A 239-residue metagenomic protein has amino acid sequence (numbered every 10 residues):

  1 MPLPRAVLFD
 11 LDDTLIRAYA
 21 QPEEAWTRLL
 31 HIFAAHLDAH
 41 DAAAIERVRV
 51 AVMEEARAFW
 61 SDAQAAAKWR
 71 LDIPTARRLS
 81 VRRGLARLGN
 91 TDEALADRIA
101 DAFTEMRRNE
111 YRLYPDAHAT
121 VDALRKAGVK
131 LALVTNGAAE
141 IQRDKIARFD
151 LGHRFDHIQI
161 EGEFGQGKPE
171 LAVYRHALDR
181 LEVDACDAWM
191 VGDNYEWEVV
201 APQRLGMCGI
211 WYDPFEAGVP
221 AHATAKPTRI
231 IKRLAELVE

Functional and structural regions predicted by a protein language model:
M1-M53: Active-site neighborhood of HAD-like aspartate-dependent phosphohydrolases
M1-V7, Y19-A20, A35, A43 (+4 more regions): Asp-based, Mg2+/Mn2+-dependent phosphohydrolase catalytic module
L3, R70-R78, D92-D97, D101 (+1 more regions): Short, acidic loop-to-helix structural element flanking the phosphoryl-transfer center in phosphate-processing enzymes
I16-A20, N90, R108, R112 (+1 more regions): Residues in soluble alpha-helical coiled-coils and helical-bundle/repeat scaffolds
E24, T75-L79, E140, A172: A generic alpha-helix surface/boundary motif
L37, L85-T91, L124-K126: Hydrophobic alpha-helical bundle segments that form small-molecule/ligand-binding pockets
V50-A102: A metal-dependent, Asp-based hydrolase signature
R57-K68, R107-P115, R204, C208: Short amphipathic alpha-helical segments at helix boundaries and their inter-helical linkers
